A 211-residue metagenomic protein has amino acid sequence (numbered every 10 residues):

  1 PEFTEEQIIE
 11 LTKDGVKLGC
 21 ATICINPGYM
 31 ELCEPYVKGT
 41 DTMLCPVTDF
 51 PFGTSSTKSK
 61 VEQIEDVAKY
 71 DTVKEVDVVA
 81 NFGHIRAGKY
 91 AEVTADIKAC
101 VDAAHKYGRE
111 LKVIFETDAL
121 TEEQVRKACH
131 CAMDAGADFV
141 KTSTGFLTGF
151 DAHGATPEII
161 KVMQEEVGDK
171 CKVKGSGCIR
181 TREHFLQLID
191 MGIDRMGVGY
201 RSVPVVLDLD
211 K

Functional and structural regions predicted by a protein language model:
P1-V61, E65, K69, C131-D134: Conserved N-terminal beta1-alpha1 strand-loop-helix module at the mouth
E5, I9, T57-V61, Y90-T94 (+4 more regions): Non-membrane alpha-helical structural segments and their capping/turn regions in soluble enzymes
T12, V16-L32, T48-S55, E75-T94 (+1 more regions): Glycine-rich, proline-tolerant flexible connector loops at the mouths of alpha/beta enzymes
T12-C20, R109-K112, V140, V167-C171 (+1 more regions): Short, surface-exposed connector motifs at secondary-structure boundaries
P27, E31-F52, Y90-K112, T117-A119 (+3 more regions): Alpha-helix-loop-beta-strand connector modules within alpha/beta enzyme cores
E34, S55-Y70, L120-C131, K161 (+3 more regions): Catalytic cores of alpha/beta
P46-P51, Y70-I85, D134-A152, C178-R180 (+1 more regions): Glycine-rich phosphate-binding active-site loops on the catalytic face of alpha/beta enzymes
F52-S56, R86-K89, E116-V125, Y200: Active-site glycine- and acidic-residue-rich loops that bind and position anionic ligands or nucleotide-like cofactors
